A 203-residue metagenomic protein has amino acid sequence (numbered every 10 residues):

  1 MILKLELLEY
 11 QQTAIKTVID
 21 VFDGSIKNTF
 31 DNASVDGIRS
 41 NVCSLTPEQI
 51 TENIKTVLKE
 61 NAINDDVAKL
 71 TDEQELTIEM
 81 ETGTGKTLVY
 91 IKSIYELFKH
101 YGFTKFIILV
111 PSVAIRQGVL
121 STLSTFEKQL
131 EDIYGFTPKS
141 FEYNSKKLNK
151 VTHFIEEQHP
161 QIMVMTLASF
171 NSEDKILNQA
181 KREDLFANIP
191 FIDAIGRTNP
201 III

Functional and structural regions predicted by a protein language model:
M1-I203: RecA-like P-loop NTPase motor core of helicase/translocase proteins
